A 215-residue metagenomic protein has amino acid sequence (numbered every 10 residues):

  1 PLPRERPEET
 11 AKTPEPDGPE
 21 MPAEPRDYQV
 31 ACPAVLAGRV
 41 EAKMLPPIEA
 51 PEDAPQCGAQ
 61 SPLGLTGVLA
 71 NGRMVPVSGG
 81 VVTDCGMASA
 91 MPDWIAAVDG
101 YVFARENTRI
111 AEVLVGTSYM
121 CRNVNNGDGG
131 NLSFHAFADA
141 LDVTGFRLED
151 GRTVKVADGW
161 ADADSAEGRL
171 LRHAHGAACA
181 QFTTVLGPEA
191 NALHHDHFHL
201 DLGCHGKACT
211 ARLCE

Functional and structural regions predicted by a protein language model:
P1-G38, H197: Compositionally biased, proline/threonine/alanine/serine-rich low-complexity intrinsically disordered stretches
E5, E52, L63-T66, S89-P92 (+3 more regions): Catalytic cores and adjacent binding grooves of peptidoglycan-active enzymes
D17-A23, S78-A90, G129-G130, V156-S165: Second-shell loop/turn segments in exported
E24-L114: Active-site acidic/histidine clusters and adjacent loop/turn architecture that either coordinate catalytic ions
A31-P33, Q56-G58, D84-G86, M120-R122 (+2 more regions): Sequence contexts marking disulfide-bonded cysteines in secreted/extracellular proteins
A54-Q60, C121-G127, H197-H199: Short, solvent-exposed polar/charged micro-motifs at secondary-structure junctions
A70, S118, H205: Residues that form or immediately flank small-molecule/cofactor binding pockets and catalytic motifs
A104-A138: Active-site-adjacent substructure of cysteine-protease-like catalytic cores
